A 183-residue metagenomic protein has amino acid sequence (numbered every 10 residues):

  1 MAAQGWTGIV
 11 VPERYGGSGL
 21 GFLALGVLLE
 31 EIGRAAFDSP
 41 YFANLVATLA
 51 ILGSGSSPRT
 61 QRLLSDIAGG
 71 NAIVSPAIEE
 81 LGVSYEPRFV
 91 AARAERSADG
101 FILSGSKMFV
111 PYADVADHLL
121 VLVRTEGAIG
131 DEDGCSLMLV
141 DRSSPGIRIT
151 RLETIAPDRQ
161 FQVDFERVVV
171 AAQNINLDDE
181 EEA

Functional and structural regions predicted by a protein language model:
A2-G70, Y112-H118: Internal helix-loop-helix
G5, P12, L28, S56 (+4 more regions): Buried hydrophobic positions in well-ordered alpha/beta secondary-structure cores of metabolic enzymes
G19, L23-A24, T150, F161-A183: A glycine-rich, basic-preceded beta-loop-alpha segment at the flavin cofactor/substrate interface of flavin-utilizing
G19-L28, E86-V90, V140, V169-V170: Structural signature of FAD isoalloxazine-binding scaffolds in flavoprotein oxidoreductases
L63, V90, S106-M108, I149-L152: Short beta-alpha junctions and helix-cap segments that line functional grooves
G70-L81: A short, Trp-centered hydrophobic/proline-enriched beta-strand micro-motif
A92-E95: A structural signal for short hydrophobic beta-strand segments in well-ordered beta-sheet cores
S104-R148: A short core secondary-structure module
